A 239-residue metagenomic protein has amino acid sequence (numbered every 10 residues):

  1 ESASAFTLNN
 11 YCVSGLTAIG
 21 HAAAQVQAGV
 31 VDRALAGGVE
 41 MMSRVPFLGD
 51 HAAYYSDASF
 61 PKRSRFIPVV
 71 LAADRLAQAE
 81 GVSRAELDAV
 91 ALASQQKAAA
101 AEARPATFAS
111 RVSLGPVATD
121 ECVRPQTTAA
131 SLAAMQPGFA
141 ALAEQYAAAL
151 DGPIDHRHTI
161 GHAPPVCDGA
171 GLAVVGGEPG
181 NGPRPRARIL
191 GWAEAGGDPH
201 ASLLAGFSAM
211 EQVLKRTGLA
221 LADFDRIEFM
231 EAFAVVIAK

Functional and structural regions predicted by a protein language model:
E1-V31, S64-L71, Q126, A130-P165: Conserved catalytic cysteine-centered active-site region of acyl-thioester-dependent Claisen-condensing enzymes
F6, N10-V39, A77-A106, A173-P179: Active-site-proximal alpha-helical scaffold in enzymes
F6-G20, A58-P68, A85-L92, D155-G171 (+2 more regions): Active-site pocket-shaping loop/turn-to-helix segments
Q27-E80: Flexible glycine-/small-residue-enriched beta->alpha junction loops that bind anionic phosphate/pyrophosphate groups
E80-G81, N181-P183, E211-D225: Phosphate/pyrophosphate-binding loops at sites that engage ATP/ADP/AMP, CoA/4′-phosphopantetheine, polyphosphate
E86-P179: N-terminal extracellular/periplasmic Venus flytrap/periplasmic-binding protein-like
A118-V123, P199-G206, E231-K239: Short glycine/threonine-rich loop-to-helix capping motif typified by GTGT followed within a few residues by an Asp-Pro
